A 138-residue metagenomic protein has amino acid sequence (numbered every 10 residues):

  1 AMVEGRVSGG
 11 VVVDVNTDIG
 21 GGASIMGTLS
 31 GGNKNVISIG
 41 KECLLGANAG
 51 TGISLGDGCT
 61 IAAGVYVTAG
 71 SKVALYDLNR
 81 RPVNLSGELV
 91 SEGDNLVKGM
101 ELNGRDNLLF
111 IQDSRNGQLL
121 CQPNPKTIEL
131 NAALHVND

Functional and structural regions predicted by a protein language model:
A1-A74: Structural signal for interior beta-strand "rungs" in well-ordered beta-sheet cores of soluble enzyme domains
G32-V36, K41-L44, Y66-D138: C-terminal segments of enzyme domains that contribute to small-molecule binding surfaces
